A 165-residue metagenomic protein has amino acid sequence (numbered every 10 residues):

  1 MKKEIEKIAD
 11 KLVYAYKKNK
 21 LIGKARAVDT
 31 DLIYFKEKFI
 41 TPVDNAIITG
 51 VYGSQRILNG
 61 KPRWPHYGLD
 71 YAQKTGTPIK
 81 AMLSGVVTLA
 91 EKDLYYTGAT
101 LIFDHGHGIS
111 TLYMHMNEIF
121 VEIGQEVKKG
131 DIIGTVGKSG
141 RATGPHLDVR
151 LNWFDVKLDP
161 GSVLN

Functional and structural regions predicted by a protein language model:
M1-Y52: Non-catalytic extracellular/periplasmic "stalk" and linker regions immediately N-terminal to catalytic or recognition
I40-N165: Catalytic cores of peptidoglycan-degrading enzymes
